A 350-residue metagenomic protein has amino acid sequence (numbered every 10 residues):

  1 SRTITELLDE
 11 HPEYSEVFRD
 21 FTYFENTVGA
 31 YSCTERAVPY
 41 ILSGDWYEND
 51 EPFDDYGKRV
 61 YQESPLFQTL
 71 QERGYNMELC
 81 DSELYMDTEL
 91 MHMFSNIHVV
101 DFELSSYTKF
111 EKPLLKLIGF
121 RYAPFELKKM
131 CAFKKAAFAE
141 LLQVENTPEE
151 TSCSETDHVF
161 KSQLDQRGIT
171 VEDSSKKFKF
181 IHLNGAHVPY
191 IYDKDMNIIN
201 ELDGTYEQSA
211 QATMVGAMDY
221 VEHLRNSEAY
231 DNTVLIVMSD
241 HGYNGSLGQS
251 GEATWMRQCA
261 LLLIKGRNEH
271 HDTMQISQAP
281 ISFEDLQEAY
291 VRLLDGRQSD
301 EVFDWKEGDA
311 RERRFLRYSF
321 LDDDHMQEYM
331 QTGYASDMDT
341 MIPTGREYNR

Functional and structural regions predicted by a protein language model:
S1-R350: Catalytic domains that recognize anionic headgroups
